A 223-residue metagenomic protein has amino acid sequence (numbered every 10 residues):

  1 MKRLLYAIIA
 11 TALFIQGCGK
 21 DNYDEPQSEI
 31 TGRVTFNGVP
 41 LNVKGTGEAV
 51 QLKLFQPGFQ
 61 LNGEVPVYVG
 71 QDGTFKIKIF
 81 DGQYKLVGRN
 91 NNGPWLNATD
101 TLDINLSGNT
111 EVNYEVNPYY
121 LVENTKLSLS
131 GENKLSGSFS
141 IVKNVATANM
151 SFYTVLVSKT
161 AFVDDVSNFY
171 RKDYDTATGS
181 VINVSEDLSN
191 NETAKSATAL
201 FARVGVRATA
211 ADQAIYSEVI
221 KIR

Functional and structural regions predicted by a protein language model:
M1-V39: Bacterial Sec-dependent N-terminal signal peptides
T31-N37, S136-N144: Short edge beta-strand/loop segments characteristic of extracellular beta-sandwich folds
V39-Q60, A148-F152: Short, ordered, surface-exposed loop/turn motifs in non-cytosolic proteins
P57-D72: Short, acidic Ser/Thr/Gly-rich low-complexity loop/linker segments typical of extracellular and cell-surface proteins
G73-I77, D100, T110-V112, S180-N190: Short strand-edge motifs at loop-to-beta-strand transitions and within beta-strands of extracellular beta-rich domains
G73-N97: A short, solvent-exposed beta-strand micro-motif common in secreted/extracellular proteins
N91-Y119: Structured interaction patches on ligand/partner-binding surfaces of diverse proteins
S189-A214, R223: Beta-strand-rich modules
